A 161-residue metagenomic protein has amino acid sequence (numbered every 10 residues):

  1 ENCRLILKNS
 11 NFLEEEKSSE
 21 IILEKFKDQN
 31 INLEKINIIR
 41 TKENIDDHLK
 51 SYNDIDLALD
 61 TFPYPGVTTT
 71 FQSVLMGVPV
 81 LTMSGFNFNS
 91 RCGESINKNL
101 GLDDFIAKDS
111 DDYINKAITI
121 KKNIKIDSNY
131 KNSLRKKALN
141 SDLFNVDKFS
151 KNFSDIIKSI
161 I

Functional and structural regions predicted by a protein language model:
N2, L57, G77-V78: Loop/turn elements at helix/coil->beta-strand transitions in domains of secreted/extracellular proteins
N2-C3, L7-E24, Q29, N37 (+1 more regions): C-terminal amphipathic helix plus adjacent low-complexity, charged tail appended to glycosyltransferase catalytic
S10-F71: Donor nucleotide-activated moiety binding/catalytic core segment of transferases that use nucleotide-activated donors
L33, Y52, T61-V146: Catalytic binding pocket for nucleotide-activated donors in carbohydrate/polymer assembly enzymes
